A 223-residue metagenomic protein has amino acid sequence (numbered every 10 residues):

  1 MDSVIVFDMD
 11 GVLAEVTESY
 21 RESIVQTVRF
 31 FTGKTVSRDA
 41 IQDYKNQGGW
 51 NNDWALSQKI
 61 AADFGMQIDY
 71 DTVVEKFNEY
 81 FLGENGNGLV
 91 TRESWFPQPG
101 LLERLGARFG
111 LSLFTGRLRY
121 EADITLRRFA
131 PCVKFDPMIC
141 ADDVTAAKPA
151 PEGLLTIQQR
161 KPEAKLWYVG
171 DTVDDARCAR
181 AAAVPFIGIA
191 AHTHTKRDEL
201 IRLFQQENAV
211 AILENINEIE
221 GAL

Functional and structural regions predicted by a protein language model:
D2-M9, L13-Q98: N-terminal helical cap/lid subdomain that shapes the substrate entry/recognition surface in HAD-like hydrolases
V12, I24, P99-R127, A141: Substrate-recognition element of Asp-dependent hydrolases with the DxDx(T/V) motif
I41, D71-V74, V133-K148: A short, structured active-site edge motif that brings together acidic residues
L102-G106, Q158, A176-A181: Surface-exposed amphipathic alpha-helices with a cationic face
R108-L113, A164-L166, N208-A209: Short active-site oxyanion
A147-A176: Conserved Lys-Pro-Asp/Glu-containing loop-to-beta segment of HAD-superfamily phosphomonoesterases, centered on
Y168-A211: Acidic, Mg2+-coordinating phosphoryl-transfer loop and its flanking beta/alpha structural elements, shared across
V210-E218: Short acidic-hydrophobic, aromatic-tinged amphipathic segments that line or gate anion-handling sites
